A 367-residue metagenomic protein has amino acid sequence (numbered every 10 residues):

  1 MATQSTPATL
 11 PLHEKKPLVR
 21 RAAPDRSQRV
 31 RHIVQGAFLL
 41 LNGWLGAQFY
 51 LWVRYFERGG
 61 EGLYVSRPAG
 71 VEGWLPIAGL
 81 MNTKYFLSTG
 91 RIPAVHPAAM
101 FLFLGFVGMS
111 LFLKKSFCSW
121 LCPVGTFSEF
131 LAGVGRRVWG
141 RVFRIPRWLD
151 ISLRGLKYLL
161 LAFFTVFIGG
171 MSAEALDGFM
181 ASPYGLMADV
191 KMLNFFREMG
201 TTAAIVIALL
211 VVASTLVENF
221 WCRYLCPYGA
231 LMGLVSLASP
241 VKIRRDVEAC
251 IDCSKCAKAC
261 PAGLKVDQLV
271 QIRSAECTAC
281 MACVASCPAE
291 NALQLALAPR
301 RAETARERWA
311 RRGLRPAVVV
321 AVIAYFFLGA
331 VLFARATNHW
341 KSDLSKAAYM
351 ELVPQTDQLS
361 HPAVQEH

Functional and structural regions predicted by a protein language model:
M1-K258, V266-D267, A275, A285 (+1 more regions): Non-ligating segments of multi-cofactor redox enzymes
T278: Short alpha-helical catalytic segment bearing the HExxH-like zincin motif of zinc-dependent metalloproteases
